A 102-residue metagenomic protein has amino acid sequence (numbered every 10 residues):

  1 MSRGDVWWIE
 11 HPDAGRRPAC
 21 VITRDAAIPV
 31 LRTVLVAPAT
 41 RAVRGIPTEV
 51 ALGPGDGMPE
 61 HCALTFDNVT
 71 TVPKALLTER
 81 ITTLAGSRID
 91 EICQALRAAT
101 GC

Functional and structural regions predicted by a protein language model:
M1-C102: Conserved functional hotspots at enzyme active or ligand-binding sites that engage polyanionic ligands
